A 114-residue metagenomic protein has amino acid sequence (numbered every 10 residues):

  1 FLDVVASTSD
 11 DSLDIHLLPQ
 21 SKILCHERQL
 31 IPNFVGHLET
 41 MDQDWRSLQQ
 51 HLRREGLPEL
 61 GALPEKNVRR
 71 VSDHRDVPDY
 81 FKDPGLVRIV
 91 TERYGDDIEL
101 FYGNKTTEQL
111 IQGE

Functional and structural regions predicted by a protein language model:
F1-Y80: PAPS-dependent sulfotransferase catalytic domain
C25-H26, P58-E114: PAPS-dependent sulfotransferase catalytic core
